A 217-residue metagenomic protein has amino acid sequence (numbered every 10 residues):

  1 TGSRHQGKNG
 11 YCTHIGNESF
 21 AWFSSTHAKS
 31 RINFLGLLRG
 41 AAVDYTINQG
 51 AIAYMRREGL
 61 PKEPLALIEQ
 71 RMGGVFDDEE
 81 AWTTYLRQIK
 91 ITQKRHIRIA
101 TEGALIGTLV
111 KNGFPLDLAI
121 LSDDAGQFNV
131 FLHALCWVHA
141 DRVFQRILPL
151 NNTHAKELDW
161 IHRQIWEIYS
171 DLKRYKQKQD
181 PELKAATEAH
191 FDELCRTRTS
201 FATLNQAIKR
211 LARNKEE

Functional and structural regions predicted by a protein language model:
T1-E217: Catalytic center-proximal scaffold of phosphoryl-transfer enzymes
